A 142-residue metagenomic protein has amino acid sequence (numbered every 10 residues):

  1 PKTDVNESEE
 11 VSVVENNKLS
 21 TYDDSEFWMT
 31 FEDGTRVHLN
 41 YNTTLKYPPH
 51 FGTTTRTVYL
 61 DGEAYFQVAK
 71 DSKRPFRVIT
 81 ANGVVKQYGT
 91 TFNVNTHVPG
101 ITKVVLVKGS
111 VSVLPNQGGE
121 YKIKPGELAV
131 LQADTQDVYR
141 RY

Functional and structural regions predicted by a protein language model:
P1-V5: Single-pass transmembrane signal-anchor helices and their membrane-water interface zones
E7-E10: The conserved beta-strand core of Leucine-Rich Repeat
V13-A133: Short, small/hydrophobic-biased targeting/export segments
Q132-Y142: Conserved alpha/beta core segments of nucleic-acid transaction machinery
